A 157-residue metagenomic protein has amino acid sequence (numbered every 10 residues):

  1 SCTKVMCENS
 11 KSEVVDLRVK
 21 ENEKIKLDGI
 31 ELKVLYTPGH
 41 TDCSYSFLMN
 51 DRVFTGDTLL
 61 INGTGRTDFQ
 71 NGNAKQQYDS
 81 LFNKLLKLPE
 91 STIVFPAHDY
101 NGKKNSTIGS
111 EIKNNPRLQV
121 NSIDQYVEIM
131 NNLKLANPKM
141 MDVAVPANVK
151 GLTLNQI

Functional and structural regions predicted by a protein language model:
S1-K33, K113-R117, N132: Active-site HxH/HxHxD metal-binding segment of metal-dependent hydrolases
C2, C7-N9, Y36, Q77-Y78 (+1 more regions): Short secondary-structure boundary micro-motifs
C7-L17, L48-V53, R117-I123, I157: Generic structural signal for short, solvent-exposed loop/turn connectors between secondary structure elements
E13-P96: Catalytic core of the metallo-beta-lactamase
D79-I93, A97-I157: Accessory terminal helices/loops
